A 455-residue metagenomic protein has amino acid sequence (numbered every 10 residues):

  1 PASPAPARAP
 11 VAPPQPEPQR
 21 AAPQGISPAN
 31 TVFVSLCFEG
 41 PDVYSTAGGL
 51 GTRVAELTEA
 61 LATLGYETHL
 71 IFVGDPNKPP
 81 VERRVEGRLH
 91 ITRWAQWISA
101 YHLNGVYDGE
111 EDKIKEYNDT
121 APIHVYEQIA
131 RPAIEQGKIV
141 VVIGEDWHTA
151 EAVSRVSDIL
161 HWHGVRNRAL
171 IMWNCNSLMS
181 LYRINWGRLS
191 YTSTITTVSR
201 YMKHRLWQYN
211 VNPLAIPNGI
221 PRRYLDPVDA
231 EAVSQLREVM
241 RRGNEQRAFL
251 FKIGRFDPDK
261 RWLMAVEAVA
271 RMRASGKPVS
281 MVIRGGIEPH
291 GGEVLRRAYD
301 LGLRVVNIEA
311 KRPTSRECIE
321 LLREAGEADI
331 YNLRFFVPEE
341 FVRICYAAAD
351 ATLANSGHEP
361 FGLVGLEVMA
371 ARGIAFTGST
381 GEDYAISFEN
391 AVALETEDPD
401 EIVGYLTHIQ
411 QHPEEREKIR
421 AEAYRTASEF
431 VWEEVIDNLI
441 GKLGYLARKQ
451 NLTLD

Functional and structural regions predicted by a protein language model:
P14-L36, A60-V140, K311-A328: A conserved catalytic-core segment of Leloir-type glycosyltransferases
L160, G292-E340: Nucleotide-activated donor-binding/catalytic signature segment of Leloir-type glycosyltransferases, i.e., the conserved
V239-K260, V266-V269, R273, M281-G285: Conserved donor-binding/catalytic core segment of Leloir-type glycosyltransferases
E339, I344-A349: Short alpha-helical donor nucleotide-sugar binding micro-motif in glycosyltransferases
G357: Aromatic "clamp/platform" in nucleotide-sugar-dependent glycosyltransferases that forms part of the donor/acceptor
A370-G378: Short hydrophobic beta-strand element within catalytic cores of glycosyltransferases and related nucleotide-activated
A391-D400, H408-P413: Conserved acidic donor-binding segment of nucleotide-sugar-dependent glycosyltransferases
Q411-Q450: A charged, aromatic-enriched C-terminal amphipathic alpha-helix characteristic of glycosyltransferases across folds
